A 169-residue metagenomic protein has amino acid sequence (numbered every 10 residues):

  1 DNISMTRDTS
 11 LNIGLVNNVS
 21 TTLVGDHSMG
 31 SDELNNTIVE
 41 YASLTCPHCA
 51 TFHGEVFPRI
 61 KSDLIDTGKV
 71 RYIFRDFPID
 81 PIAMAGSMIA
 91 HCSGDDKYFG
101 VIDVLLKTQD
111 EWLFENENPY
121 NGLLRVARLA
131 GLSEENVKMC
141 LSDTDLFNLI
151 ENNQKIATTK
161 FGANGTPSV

Functional and structural regions predicted by a protein language model:
D1-D80, N148-T159: Extracytoplasmic thiol/disulfide redox context detector
P78-G165: Cysteine-centric redox/oxidoreductase cores and disulfide-bonded domains
S168-V169: Short, intrinsically disordered, charge-balanced linker/junction segments flanking boundaries in proteins
